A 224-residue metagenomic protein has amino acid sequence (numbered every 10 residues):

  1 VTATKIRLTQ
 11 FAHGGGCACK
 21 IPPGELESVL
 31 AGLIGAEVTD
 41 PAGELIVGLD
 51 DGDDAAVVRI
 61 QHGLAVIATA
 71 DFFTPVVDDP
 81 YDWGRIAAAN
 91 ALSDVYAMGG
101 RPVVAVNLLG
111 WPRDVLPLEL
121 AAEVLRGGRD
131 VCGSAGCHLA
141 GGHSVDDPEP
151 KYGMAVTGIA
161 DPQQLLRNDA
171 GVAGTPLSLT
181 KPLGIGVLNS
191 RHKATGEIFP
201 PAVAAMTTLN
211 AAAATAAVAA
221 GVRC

Functional and structural regions predicted by a protein language model:
V1-C224: Helix-biased detector of long, well-ordered alpha-helical tracts
